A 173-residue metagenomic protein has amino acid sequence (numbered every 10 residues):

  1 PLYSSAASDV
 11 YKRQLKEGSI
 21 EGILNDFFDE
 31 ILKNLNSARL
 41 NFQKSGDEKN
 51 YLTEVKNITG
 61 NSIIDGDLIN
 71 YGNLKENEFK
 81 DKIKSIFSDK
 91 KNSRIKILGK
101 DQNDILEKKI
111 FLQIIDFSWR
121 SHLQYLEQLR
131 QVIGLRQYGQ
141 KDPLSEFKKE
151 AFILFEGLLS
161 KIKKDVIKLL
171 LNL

Functional and structural regions predicted by a protein language model:
P1-A7, Y11: Single conserved hydrophobic/aromatic residue that forms the stacking wall/gate of nucleotide- or nucleobase-binding
D9-L173: Extended, charged helical/alpha-beta scaffold domains that provide interaction surfaces
